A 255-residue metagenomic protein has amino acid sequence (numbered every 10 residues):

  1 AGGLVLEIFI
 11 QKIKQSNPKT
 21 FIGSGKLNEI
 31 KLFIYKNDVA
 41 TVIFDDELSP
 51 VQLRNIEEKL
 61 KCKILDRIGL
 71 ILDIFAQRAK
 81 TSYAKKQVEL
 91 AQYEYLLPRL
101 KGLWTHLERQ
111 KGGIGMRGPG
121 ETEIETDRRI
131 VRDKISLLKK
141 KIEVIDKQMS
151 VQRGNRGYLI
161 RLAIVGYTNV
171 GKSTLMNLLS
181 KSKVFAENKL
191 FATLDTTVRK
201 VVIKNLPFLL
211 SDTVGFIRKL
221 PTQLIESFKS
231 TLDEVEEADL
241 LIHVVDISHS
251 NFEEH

Functional and structural regions predicted by a protein language model:
A1-R161: Conserved P-loop NTPase architecture
F9, I13, N17-T20, I43-P50 (+2 more regions): Conserved Switch II/interswitch segment of TRAFAC-class P-loop GTPases
R54-N55, Q223-E226, E254: Generic recognition of short, well-ordered alpha-helical segments
L103-L240, V245: Conserved G1/Walker A P-loop phosphate-binding module
